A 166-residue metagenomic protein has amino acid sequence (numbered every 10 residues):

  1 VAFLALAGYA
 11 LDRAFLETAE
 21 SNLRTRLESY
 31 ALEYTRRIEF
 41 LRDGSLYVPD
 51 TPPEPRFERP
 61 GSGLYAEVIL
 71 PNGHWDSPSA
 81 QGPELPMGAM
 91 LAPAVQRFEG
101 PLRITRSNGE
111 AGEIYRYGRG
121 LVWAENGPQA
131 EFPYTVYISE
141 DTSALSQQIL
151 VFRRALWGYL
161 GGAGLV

Functional and structural regions predicted by a protein language model:
V1-N72, Q147-L150: Juxtamembrane segments flanking the first transmembrane helix of membrane-anchored signal-transduction proteins
F3-G8, D12, L156-V166: Alpha-helical transmembrane segments of integral membrane proteins
A7, L41, P49-T51, P60 (+5 more regions): Surface-exposed loop/turn and secondary-structure junction residues enriched for glycine/proline
L32, G44, T51, G63 (+5 more regions): General N-terminal targeting signals
L32, P55, P93-R97, R106-S107 (+1 more regions): Short, surface-exposed, polar/charged, turn-prone segments marking secondary-structure boundaries
E39, D43-L46, P78, P128 (+2 more regions): Short linear functional motifs in flexible/disordered or boundary regions
H74, S79-W157: Extracytoplasmic
